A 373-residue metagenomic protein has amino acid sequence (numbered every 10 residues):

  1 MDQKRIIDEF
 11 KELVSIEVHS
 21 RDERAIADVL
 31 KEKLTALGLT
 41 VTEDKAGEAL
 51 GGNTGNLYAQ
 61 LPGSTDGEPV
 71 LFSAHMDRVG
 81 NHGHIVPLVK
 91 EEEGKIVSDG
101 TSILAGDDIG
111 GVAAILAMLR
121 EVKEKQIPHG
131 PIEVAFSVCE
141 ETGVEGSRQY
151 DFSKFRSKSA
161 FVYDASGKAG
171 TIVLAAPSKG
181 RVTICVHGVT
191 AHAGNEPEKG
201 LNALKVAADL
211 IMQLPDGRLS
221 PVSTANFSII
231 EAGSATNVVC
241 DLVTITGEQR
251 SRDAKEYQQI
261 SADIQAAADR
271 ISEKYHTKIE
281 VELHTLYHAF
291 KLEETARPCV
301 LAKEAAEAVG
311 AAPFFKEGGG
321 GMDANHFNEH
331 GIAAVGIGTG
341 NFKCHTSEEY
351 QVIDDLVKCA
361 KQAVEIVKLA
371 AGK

Functional and structural regions predicted by a protein language model:
M1-R21, T285, F342-T346: N-terminal capping segment at the start of a domain
H19-D66: A non-catalytic alpha/beta surface segment that caps or lines the substrate-entry region of metallo-dependent hydrolase
A27, G52-N53, Q60-P62, D66-F136 (+3 more regions): Active-site metal-coordination/substrate-binding segment of hydrolases, especially metallo-dependent peptidases
G47, M76-R78, A135-G143, A165-G167 (+2 more regions): Acidic, glycine-rich active-site loops and adjacent beta-strand->loop/helix elements that engage anionic groups
G80-G94, I172-C185, E304, V335-G336: Acidic-glycine-rich active-site phosphate/pyrophosphate-binding loop
V89-I103, H187-A191, V309-G310, N341-H345: Glycine/charged-rich beta-loop-alpha catalytic/anionic-binding loops adjacent to active sites
S102-P177, L219, A225, T236-N237 (+2 more regions): Acidic/histidine-rich catalytic neighborhood of metal-dependent amide-processing enzymes
N202-K373: Metal-dependent amide/peptide-bond hydrolase catalytic core, centered on the "pita-bread" metallohydrolase fold
